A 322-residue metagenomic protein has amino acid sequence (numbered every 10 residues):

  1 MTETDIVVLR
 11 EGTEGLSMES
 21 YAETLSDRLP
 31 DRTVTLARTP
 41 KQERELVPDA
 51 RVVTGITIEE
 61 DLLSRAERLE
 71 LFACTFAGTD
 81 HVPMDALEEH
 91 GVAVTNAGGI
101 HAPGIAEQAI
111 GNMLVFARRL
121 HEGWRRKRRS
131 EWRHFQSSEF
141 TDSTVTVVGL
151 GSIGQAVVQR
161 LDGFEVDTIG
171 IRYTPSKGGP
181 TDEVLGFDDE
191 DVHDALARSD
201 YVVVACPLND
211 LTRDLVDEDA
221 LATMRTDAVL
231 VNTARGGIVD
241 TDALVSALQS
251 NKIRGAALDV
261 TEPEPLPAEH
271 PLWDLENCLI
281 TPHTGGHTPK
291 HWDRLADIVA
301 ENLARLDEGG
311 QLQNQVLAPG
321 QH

Functional and structural regions predicted by a protein language model:
M1-V52: N-terminal glycine-/charge-rich "phosphate-binding" loop or analogous flexible N-terminal tail
E43-L46, L62-R65, E139, D194-L196 (+2 more regions): Structural alpha-helical scaffold elements that stabilize or flank donor/cofactor-binding regions in carbohydrate
P48-W124: Phosphate/diphosphate ligand-binding glycine-rich loop within oxidoreductases
E88, N96-Q108, E264-H322: C-terminal helix-to-coil terminal segments
V92, G98-T144, Q159, R305-L317: Phosphate-binding beta-alpha-beta segment of Rossmann-like dinucleotide-binding domains, i.e., the NAD(P)
V148-G151: Glycine-rich Rossmann-fold phosphate-binding loop(s) that bind the pyrophosphate of adenine dinucleotide cofactors
G154-Q155: N-terminal Rossmann-fold NAD(P) dinucleotide-binding loop
V166, P175-P271: Rossmann-like adenosine-cofactor binding region
